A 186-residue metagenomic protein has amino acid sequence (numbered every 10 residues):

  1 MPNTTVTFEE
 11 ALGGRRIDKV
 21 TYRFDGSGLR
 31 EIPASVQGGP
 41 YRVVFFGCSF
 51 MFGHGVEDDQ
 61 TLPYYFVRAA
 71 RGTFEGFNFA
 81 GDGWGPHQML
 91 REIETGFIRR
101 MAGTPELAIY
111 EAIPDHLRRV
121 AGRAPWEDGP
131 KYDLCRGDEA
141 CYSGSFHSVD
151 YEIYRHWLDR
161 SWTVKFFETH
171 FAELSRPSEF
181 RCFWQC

Functional and structural regions predicted by a protein language model:
M1-C186: Extracellular glycan-modifying ectodomains
